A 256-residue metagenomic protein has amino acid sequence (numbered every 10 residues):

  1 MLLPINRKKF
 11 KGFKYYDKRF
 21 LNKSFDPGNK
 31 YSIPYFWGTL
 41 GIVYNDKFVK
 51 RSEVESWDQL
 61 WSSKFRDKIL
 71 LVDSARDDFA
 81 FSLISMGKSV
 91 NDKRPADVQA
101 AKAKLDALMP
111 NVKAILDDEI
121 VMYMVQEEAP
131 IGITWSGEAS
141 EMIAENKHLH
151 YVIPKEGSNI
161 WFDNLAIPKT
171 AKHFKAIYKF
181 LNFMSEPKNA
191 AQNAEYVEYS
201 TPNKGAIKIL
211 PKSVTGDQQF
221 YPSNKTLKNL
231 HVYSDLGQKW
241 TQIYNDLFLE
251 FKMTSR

Functional and structural regions predicted by a protein language model:
M1-N111, L116-E128: Extracytoplasmic ligand-binding site segments that recognize negatively charged/polar headgroups
L2-Y15, S32-I33, K147-N159, P168-A171: Short beta-strand->loop
G41-F48, I84-S85, W161-A176, M184 (+1 more regions): A bilobed periplasmic-binding-protein/Venus flytrap-type ligand-binding module shared by bacterial periplasmic
W57, I120-Y123, A139, I177 (+1 more regions): Short, hydrophobic alpha-helical packing/hinge segments within bilobed ligand-binding/sensory domains
V98-A107, K113, E145-K169: Periplasmic-binding protein-like
V125-Q126, I131-H148: A ligand-binding cleft/hinge motif common to bilobed small-molecule-binding domains
P168-K228: Mature extracytoplasmic/periplasmic domains
K225-R256: Conserved C-terminal helix/tail region of periplasmic/extracytoplasmic solute-binding proteins
